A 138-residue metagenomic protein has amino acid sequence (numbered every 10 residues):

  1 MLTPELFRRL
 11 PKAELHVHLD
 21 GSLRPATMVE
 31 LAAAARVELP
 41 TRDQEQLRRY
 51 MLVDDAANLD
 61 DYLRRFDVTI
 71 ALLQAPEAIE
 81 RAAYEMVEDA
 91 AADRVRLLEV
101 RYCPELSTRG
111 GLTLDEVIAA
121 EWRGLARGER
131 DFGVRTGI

Functional and structural regions predicted by a protein language model:
M1-I138: Metal-cofactor-binding active-site regions of metalloenzymes
